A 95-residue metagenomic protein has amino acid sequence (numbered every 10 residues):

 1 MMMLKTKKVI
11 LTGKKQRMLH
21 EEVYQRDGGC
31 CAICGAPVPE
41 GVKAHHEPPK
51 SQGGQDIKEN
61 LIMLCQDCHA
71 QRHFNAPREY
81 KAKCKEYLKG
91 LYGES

Functional and structural regions predicted by a protein language model:
M1-G28, G35-G41, R78-S95: A boundary/linker detector
K8, Q16-L19, H46, K50 (+1 more regions): Residue-level detector of alpha-helix boundaries and kinks
I33-M63, R72: Histidine-centered nuclease catalytic patch
L61-R72, K89-S95: Short Fe-S-cluster ligation motifs
